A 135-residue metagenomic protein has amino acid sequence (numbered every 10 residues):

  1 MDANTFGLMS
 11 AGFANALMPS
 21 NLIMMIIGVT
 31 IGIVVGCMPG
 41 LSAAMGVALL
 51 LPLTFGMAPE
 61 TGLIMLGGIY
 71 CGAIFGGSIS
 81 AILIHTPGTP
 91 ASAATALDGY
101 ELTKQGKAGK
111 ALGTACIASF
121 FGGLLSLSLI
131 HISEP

Functional and structural regions predicted by a protein language model:
M1-L63: Helix-loop-helix hairpins and the membrane-proximal interhelical loops of multi-pass alpha-helical transport proteins
G12, V29-C37, L66, I82-H85 (+1 more regions): Hydrophobic alpha-helical transmembrane segments of multi-pass small-molecule transporters/permeases
V35-A44, I82-A93, L125-L129: Short helix-coil transition sites and intra-membrane helix breaks within transmembrane domains of multi-pass
L50-T54, S80-I84, L97-T103: Generic transmembrane alpha-helix signature in multi-pass membrane proteins, especially transporters/channels
E60, I64, T103-A118: Membrane-interface alpha-helices at helix entry/exit sites of multi-pass transporters
G68-L97: Juxtamembrane transmembrane-helix boundary signature
C71-G76, I117-L129: Membrane-embedded alpha-helical segments of transport systems, primarily multispan ion/solute transporters
I130-P135: Residue-level detector of conserved catalytic or cofactor/ligand-binding positions in enzyme active sites
